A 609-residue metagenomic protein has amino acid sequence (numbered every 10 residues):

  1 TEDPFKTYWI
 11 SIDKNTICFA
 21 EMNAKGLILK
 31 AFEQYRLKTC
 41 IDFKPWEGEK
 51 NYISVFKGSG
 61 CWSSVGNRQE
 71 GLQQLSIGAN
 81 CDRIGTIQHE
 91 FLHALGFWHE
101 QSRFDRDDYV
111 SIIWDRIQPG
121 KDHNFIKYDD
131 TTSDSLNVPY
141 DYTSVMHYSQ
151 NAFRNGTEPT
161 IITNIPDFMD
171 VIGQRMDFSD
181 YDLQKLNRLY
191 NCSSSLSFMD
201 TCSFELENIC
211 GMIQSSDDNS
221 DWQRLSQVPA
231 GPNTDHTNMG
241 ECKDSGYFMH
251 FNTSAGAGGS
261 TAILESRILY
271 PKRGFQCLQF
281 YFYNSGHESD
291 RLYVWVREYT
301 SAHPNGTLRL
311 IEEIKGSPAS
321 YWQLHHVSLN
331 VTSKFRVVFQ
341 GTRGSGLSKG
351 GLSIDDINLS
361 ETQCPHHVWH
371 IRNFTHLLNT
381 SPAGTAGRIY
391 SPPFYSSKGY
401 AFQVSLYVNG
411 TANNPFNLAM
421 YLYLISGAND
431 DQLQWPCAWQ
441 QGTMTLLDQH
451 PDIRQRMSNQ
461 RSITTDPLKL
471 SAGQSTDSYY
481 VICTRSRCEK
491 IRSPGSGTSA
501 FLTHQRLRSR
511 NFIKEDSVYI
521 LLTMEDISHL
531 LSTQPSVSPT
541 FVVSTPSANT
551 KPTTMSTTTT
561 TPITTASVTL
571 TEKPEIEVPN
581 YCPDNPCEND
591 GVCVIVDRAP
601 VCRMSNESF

Functional and structural regions predicted by a protein language model:
T1-R267, R273, L292, Y321 (+3 more regions): Zinc-dependent metalloendopeptidases
A257-T261, L269-Q279, T332-K334, S397-A401 (+1 more regions): Extended extracellular/luminal ectodomain segments enriched in beta-structured repeat modules
L269-P271, Y281-H287, T342, Y423-I425: Solvent-exposed strand-to-loop "edge" motifs in beta-rich extracellular domains
S301-S333, D466-T484: Extracellular carbohydrate recognition and processing domains and analogous Trp-centered ligand-binding platforms
F339-S348: Short beta-strand-plus-loop segments that form exposed binding edges in beta-rich domains
P365-K551: Protein/peptide-recognition domains central to ubiquitin and immune signaling
T540-P579: Extracellular mucin-like PTS segments
L570-F609: Conserved N-terminal segment of EGF-like repeats
